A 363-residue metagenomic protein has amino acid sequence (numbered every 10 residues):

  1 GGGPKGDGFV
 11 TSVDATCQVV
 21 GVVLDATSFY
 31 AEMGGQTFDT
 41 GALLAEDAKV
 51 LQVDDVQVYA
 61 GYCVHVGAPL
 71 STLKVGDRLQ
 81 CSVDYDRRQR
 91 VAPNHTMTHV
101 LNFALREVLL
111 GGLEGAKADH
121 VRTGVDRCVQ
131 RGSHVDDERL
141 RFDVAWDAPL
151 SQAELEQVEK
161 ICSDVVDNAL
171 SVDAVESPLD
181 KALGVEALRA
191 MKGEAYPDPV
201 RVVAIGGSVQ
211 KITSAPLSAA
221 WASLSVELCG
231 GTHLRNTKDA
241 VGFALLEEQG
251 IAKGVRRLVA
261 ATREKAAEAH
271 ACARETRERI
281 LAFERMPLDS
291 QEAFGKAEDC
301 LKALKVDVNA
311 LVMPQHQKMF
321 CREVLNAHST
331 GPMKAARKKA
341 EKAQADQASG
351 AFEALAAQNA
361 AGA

Functional and structural regions predicted by a protein language model:
G1-A363: A glycine- and charged-residue-rich anion-binding loop/surface
